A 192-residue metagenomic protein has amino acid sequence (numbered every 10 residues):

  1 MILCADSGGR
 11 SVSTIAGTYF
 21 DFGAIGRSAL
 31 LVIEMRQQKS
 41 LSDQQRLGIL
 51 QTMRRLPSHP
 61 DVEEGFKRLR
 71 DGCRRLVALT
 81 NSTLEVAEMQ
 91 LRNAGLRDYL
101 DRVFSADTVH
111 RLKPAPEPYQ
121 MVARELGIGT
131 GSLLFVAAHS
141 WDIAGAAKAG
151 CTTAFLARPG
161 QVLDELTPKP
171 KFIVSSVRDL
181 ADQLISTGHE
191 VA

Functional and structural regions predicted by a protein language model:
M1-C4: Active-site neighborhood of HAD-like aspartate-dependent phosphohydrolases
D6, I49-M53, A137: A general structural motif at alpha-helix termini
S7, S11, S58, R74-R75 (+1 more regions): Generic structural signal for secondary-structure transition and capping sites
G8-L47: A metal-dependent, Asp-based hydrolase signature
A16-G17, M53, V109-H110: Short histidine/acidic/glycine/proline-rich micro-motifs that form metal- and phosphate-coordinating active-site loops
Y19-A24, L41-A78, E88, P116: Short, acidic loop-to-helix structural element flanking the phosphoryl-transfer center in phosphate-processing enzymes
G26-A29, K39, Q45-I49, Y119 (+1 more regions): Long, low-complexity, intrinsically disordered polar/charged segments
E63, K67, L79, T83-L84 (+1 more regions): Asp-based, Mg2+/Mn2+-dependent phosphohydrolase catalytic module
